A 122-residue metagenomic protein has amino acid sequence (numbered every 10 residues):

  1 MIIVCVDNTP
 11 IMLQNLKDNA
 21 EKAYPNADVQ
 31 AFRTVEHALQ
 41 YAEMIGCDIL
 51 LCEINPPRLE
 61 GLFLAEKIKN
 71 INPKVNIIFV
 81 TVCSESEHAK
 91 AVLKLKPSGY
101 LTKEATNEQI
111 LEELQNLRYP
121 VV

Functional and structural regions predicted by a protein language model:
M1-M12, L16-K17, L50: Conserved acidic segment of CheY-like receiver
P10-Q30: Two-component/phosphorelay signaling modules centered on CheY-like receiver
A31-I49: Acidic, metal-coordinating helix/loop segments flanking the phosphotransfer/catalytic sites of two-component signaling
T34, E60-F63: Acidic catalytic/metal-coordinating carboxylates
P57, E85: The feature encodes the CheY-like receiver
A105-Q115: C-terminal output helix
